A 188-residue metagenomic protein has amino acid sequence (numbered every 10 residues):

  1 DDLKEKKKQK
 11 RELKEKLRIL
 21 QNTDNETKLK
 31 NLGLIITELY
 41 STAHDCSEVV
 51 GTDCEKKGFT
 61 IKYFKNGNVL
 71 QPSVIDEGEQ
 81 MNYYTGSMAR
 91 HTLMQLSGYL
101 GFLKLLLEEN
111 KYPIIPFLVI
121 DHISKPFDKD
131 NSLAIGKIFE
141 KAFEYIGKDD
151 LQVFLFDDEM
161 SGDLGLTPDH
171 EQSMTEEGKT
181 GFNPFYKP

Functional and structural regions predicted by a protein language model:
D1-L39: Long, non-membrane, amphipathic alpha-helices that form coiled-coils
E15-K16, S41, F143, K148: N-terminal helicase ATP-binding lobe
L34, T92, L96-K104, D121 (+2 more regions): Feature representing long, continuous alpha-helical segments
I35-Q80, P113-H122: Long, charged, glycine-rich C-terminal linkers/tails
L70-L100, P126-N131: Conserved ABC ATPase signature
G86, E108-Y112, E144-K148: Conserved catalytic network of the ASCE P-loop NTPase/AAA+ motor domain
L103-L107, Y112-S132: ATPase nucleotide-binding head domains, primarily ABC-like/P-loop NTPase cores
L133-P188: C-terminal lobe/lid and adjacent interdomain/linker elements of RecA-like ASCE P-loop ATPase modules
